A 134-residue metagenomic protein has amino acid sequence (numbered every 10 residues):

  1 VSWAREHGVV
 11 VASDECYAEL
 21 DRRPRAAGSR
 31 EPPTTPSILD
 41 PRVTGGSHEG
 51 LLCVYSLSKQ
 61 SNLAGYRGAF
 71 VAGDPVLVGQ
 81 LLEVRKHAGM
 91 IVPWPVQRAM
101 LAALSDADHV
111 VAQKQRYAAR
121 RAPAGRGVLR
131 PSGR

Functional and structural regions predicted by a protein language model:
V1-V11, E15-L63: Active-site pre-lysine segment of PLP-dependent enzymes
R25, R30, R120-R134: Low-complexity basic/metal-binding stretches
G50-L129: PLP-dependent aminotransferase class I/II
